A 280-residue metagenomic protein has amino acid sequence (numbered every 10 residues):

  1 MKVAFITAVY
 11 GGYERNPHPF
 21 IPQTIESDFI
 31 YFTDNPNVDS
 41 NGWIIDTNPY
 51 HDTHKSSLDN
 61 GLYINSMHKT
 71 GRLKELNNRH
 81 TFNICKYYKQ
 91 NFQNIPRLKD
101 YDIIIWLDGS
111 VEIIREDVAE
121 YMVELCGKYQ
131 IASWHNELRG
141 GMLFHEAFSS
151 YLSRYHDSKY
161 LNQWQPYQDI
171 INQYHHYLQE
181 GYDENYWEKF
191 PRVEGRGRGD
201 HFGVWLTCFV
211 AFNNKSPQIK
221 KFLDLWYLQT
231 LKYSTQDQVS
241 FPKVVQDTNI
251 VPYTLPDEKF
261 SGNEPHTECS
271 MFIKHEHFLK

Functional and structural regions predicted by a protein language model:
M1, I25, K89, L107 (+1 more regions): Residues that flank catalytic or metal-binding motifs in active/ligand-binding sites
M1-C85, P96-Y101, T230-Q236, D247-I250 (+1 more regions): N-terminal anchoring/stem segment of glycosyltransferases
F5, F29, Q93, S110 (+3 more regions): A residue-level signal for conserved active-site and pocket-lining positions in enzyme catalytic cores
I6, Y31, I104-D108, Q130-H135 (+2 more regions): A structural signal for short, well-ordered beta-strand segments and their strand-loop junctions that often border
Y10-Y13, N35-N37, Y50-D52, L76-N77 (+5 more regions): Short, solvent-exposed loop/turn segments at secondary-structure junctions
I45-H54, D59, N65-K86, N91 (+7 more regions): Core catalytic alpha/beta fold that binds nucleotide/phospho-ligands
Y88-R154: GT-A fold catalytic core of metal-dependent nucleotide-sugar glycosyltransferases, centered on the diacidic
S158-K280: Catalytic core and acceptor-binding pocket of nucleotide-sugar-dependent glycosyltransferases
